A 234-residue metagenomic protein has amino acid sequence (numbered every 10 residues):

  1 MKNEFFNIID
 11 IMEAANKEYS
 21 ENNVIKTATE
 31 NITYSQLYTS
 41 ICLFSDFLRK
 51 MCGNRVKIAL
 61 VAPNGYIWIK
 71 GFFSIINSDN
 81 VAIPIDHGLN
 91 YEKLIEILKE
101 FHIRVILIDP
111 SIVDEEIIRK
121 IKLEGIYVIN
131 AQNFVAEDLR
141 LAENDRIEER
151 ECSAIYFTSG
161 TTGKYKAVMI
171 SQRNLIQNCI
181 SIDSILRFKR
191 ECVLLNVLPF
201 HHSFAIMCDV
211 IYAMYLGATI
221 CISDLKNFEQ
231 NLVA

Functional and structural regions predicted by a protein language model:
K2-E4, E21-C52, A59-G65, I69 (+4 more regions): Conserved AMP-binding/adenylate-forming core of the ANL superfamily
N3-F5, E21, L139-F157, K164 (+1 more regions): Conserved pre-ATP/AMP-binding loop-to-beta segment of ANL
S35, E92, Q132, E137 (+3 more regions): Structural detector for helix-capping/boundary residues
F44, V61-G65, D86, I176 (+2 more regions): Conserved AMP-binding
R49-K50, N77-R146: Structural core segment of the AMP-binding/adenylate-forming
M51-K57, F188-C192: Short helix-loop-beta connector
A59-V61, W68, F72, I76-V105 (+3 more regions): Short beta-strand->loop structural element characteristic of the AMP-binding/adenylate-forming
I176-V193, F200-A234: Conserved AMP-binding/adenylation subdomain of ANL enzymes
